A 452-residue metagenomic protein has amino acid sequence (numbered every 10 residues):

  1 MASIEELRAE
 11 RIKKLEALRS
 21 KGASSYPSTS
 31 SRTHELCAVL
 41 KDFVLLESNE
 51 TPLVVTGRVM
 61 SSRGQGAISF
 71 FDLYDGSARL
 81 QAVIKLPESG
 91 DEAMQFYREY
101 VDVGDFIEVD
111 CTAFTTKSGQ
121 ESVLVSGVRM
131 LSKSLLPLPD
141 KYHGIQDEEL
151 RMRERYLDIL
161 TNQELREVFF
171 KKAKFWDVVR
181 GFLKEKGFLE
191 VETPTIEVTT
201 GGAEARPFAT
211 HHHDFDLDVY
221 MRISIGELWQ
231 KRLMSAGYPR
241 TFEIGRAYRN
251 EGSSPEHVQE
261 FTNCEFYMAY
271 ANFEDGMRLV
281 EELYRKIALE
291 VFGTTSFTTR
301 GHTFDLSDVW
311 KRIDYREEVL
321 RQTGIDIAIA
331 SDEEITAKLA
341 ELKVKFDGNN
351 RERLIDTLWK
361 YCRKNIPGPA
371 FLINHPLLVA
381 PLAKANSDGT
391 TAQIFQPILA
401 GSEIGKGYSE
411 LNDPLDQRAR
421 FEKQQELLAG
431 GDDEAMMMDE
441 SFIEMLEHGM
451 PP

Functional and structural regions predicted by a protein language model:
M1-R11: Short, 15-30-residue, compositionally biased linear elements with alpha-helical propensity or flexible coil
S3-I4, L15-K21, S25-D275, R285 (+1 more regions): Class II aminoacyl-tRNA synthetase-like tRNA-binding/catalytic domains
A9-I12, D177, R278-E281: Generic alpha-helical structural signal
G201-P207, L283-S402, K423-P451: Metal-assisted phosphate- and nucleotidyl-transfer catalytic regions
P414-Q417: Long, positively charged binding patches that form subdomain-scale interaction surfaces for polyanionic ligands
